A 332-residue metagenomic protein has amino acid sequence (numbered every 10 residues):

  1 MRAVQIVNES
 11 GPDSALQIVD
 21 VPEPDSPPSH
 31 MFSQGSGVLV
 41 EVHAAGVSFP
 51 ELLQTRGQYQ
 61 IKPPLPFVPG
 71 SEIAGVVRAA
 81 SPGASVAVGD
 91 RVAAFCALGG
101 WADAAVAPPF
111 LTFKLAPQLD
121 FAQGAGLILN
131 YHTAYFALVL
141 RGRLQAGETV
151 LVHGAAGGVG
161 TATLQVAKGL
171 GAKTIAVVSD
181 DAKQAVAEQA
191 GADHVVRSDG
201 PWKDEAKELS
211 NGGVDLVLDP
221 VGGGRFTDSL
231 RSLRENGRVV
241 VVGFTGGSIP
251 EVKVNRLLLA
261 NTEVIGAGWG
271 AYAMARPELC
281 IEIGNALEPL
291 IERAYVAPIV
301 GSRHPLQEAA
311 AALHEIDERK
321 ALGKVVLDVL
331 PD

Functional and structural regions predicted by a protein language model:
V7, R293-V300, A310-D332: C-terminal capping/lid region of NAD(P)-dependent oxidoreductase domains
P24-V47, Q58-G99: Glycine-rich beta-strand-centered segment in the early N-terminal region that forms part of a ligand/cofactor-binding
L53, R91-A156: NAD(P)H dinucleotide-binding glycine-rich loop of Rossmann-like/cofactor-binding domains, especially the beta1-alpha1
G100-D103, V178-V186, I249-V254: Short, glycine/polar-rich helix-capping loops at beta-to-alpha or helix-loop-helix junctions that flank or form
A125-G200: Mid-domain Rossmann-like dinucleotide-binding core that forms the NAD(H)/NADP(H) cofactor-binding site
V178, G224-Y295, D328-D332: Glycine-rich phosphate-binding loop and adjacent beta-alpha segment of Rossmann(oid) nucleotide-cofactor-binding
W202-N211: Short amphipathic alpha-helix with an adjacent loop that forms part of the alpha/beta core around
